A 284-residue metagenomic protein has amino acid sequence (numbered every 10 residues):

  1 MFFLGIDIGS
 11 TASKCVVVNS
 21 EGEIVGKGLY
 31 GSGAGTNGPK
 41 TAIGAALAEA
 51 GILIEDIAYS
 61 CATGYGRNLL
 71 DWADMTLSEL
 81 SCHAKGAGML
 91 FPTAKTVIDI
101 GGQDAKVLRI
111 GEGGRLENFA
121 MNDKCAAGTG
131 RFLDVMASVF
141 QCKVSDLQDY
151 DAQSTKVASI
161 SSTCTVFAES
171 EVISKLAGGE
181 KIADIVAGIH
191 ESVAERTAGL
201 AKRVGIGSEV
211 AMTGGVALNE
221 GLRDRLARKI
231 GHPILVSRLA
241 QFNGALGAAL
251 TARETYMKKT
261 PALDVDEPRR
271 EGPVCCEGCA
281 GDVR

Functional and structural regions predicted by a protein language model:
F3-D7, I57-Y59, K95-I98: Short glycine-aspartate micro-motif
F3-T41, A45, L116-F119, D123-K124: Short glycine-rich, Thr/Ser-proximal phosphate-binding strand/loop in the N-terminal lobe of ATP-dependent enzymes
L29-S32, A48-S81, L108, E117: Short beta-strand-loop/turn "lid" adjacent to the catalytic site in phosphate-handling enzymes
I43-A58, T197-S208: Phosphate/pyrophosphate-binding loops at sites that engage ATP/ADP/AMP, CoA/4′-phosphopantetheine, polyphosphate
Y65, G205-K229, A240-G244: Glycine-rich phosphate-binding loops at beta-strand->alpha-helix junctions
R115-K156, L250, E254: Glycine-rich phosphate-binding loop plus the immediately following alpha-helix
L133-D134, S237-G272: Glycine-rich phosphate-binding/hydrolytic loop that grips phosphoryl groups
A168-A201, Q241: Adenine-nucleotide phosphate-binding core of ATP-dependent small-molecule kinases
